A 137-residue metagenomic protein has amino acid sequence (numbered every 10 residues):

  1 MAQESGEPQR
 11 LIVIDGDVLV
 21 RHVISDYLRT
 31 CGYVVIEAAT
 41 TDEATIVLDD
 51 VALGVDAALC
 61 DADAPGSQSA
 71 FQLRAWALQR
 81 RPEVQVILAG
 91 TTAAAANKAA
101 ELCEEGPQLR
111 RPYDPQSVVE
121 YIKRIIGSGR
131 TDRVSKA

Functional and structural regions predicted by a protein language model:
M1-L19, S25, R29, L53-G54 (+5 more regions): Non-catalytic signal-transmission and effector/linker regions of two-component phosphorelay proteins
G32: Short glycine-rich hinge loops at helix-strand junctions in the catalytic core of two-component histidine kinases
A39-A57: Acidic, metal-coordinating helix/loop segments flanking the phosphotransfer/catalytic sites of two-component signaling
A44, A95-A96: Flexible, glycine-rich phosphate/dinucleotide-binding loops and adjacent beta-alpha linkers at cofactor/substrate
V55, L59-W76, A93: Conserved phosphotransfer microenvironments
L88-G90: Hydrophobic/aromatic residues positioned on beta-strands within the core alpha/beta folds
